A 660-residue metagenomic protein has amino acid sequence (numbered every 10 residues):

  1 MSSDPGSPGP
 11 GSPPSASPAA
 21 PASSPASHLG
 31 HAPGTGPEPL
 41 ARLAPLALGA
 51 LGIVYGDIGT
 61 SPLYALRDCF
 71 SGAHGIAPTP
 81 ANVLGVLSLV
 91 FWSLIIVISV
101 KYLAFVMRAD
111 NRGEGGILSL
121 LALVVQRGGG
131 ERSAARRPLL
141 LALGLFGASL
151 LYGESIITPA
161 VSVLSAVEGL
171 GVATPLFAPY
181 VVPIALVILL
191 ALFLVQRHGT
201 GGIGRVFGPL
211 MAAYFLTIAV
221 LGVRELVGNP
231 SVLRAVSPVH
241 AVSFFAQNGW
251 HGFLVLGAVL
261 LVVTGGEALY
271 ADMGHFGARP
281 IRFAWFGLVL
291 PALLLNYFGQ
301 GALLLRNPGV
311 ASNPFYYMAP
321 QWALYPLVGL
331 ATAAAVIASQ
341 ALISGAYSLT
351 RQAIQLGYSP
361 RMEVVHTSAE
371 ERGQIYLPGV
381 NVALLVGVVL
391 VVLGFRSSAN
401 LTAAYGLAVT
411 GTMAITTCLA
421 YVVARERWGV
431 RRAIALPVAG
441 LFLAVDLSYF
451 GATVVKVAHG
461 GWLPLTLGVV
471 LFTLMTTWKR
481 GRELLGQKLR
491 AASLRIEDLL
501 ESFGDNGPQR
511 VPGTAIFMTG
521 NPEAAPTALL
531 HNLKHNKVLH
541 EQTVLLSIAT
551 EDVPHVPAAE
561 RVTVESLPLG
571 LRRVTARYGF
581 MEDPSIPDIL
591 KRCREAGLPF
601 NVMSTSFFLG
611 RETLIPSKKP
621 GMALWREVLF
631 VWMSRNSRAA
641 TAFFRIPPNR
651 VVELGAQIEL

Functional and structural regions predicted by a protein language model:
S2-L660: The structured alpha-helical core of multi-pass membrane proteins
